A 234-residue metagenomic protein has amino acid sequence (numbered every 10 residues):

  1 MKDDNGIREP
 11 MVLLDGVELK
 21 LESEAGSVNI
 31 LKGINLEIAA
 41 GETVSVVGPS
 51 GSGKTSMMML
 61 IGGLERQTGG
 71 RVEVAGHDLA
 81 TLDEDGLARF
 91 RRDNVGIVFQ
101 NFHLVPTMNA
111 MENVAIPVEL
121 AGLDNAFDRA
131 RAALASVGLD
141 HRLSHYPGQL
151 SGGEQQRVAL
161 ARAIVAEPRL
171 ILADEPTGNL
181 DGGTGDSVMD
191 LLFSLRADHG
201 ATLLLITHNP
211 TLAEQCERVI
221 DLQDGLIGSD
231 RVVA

Functional and structural regions predicted by a protein language model:
K2-G6: Pre-NBD coupling/linker segments of ABC/ABC-like ATPases
P10-L222, I227: ABC family nucleotide-binding domain
L226-A234: Conserved beta-strand-loop-alpha-helix hinge in the C-terminal portion of ABC ATPase nucleotide-binding domains
